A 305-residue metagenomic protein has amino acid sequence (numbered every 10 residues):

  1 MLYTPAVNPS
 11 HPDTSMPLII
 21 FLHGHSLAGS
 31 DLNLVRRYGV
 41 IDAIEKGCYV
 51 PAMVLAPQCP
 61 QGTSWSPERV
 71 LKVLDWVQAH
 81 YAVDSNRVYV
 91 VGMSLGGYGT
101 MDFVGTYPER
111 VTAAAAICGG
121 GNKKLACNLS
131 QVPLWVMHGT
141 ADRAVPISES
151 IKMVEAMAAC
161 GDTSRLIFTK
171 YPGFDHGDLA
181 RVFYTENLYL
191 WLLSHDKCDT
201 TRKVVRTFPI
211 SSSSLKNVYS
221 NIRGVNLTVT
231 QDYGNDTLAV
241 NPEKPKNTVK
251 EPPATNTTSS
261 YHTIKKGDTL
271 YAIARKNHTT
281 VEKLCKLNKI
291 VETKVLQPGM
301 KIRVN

Functional and structural regions predicted by a protein language model:
V7-T14, G62-S94, P108: Gly/Ser-rich "nucleophile elbow"/oxyanion-hole loop immediately N-terminal to the catalytic nucleophile in hydrolases
M16-L18, L22-V70: Active-site machinery of serine-nucleophile hydrolases
V50, L129-L134: Short, proline-enriched alpha-helix->beta-strand connector loops that line the catalytic pocket of alpha/beta-hydrolase
A79-H80, N86-S130: Primarily recognizes the serine-hydrolase "nucleophile elbow" in alpha/beta-hydrolase and SGNH/GDSL folds
V136-H138, D142: Short beta-strand/loop motif that positions the catalytic acidic residue of the alpha/beta-hydrolase fold
R143, S148-V240: C-terminal catalytic histidine-bearing segment of alpha/beta-hydrolase fold enzymes
T230, T237, N241-K283, Q297-V304: Primarily a LysM-type cell-wall glycan-binding module
